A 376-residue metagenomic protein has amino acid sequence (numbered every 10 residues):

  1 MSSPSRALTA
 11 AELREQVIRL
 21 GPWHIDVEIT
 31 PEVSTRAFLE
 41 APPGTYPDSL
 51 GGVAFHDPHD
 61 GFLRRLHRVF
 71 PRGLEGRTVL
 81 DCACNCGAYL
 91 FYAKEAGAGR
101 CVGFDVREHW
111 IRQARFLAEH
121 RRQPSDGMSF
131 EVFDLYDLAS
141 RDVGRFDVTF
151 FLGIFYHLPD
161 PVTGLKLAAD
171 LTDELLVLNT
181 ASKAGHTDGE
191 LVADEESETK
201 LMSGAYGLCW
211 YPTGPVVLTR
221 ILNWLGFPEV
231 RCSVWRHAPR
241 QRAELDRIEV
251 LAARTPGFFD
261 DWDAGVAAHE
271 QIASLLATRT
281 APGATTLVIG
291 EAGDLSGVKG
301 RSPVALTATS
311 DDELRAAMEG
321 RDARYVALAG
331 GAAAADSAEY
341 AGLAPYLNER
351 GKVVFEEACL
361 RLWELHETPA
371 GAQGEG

Functional and structural regions predicted by a protein language model:
M1-R145, D194, E244-R279: Conserved N-terminal segment of class I S-adenosyl-L-methionine
D147-D160: A short SAM/SAH-binding and catalytic strip from SAM-dependent methyltransferases
V162-L175: A short glycine-rich, Lys/Arg-flanked "PGG" loop and its adjoining helix->strand segment in the class I
D173-G185: Conserved beta-strand signature within the Rossmann-like core of class I S-adenosyl-L-methionine
K183-C209: Short, glycine-/aromatic-enriched active-site segment of Class I SAM-dependent methyltransferases
L208-G226: Short alpha-helix
A277, T285-R321, A338-R350: Extracytoplasmic
A327-G376: Aromatic/acidic, Gly/Pro-rich catalytic loop(s) in extracytoplasmic/lumenal soluble domains of multi-pass membrane
